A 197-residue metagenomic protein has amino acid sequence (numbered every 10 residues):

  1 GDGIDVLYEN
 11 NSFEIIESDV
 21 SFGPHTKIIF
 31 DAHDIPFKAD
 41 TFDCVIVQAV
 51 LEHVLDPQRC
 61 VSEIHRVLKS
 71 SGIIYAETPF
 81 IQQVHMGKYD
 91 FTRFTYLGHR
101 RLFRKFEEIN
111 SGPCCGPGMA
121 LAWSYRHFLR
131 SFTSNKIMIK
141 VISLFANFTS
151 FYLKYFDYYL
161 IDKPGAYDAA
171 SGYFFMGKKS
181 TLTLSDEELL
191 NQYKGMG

Functional and structural regions predicted by a protein language model:
G1-M86, T95-Y96, G177: Conserved SAM-binding loop
Q58-R59, E63, K69, I73-G197: S-adenosyl-L-methionine-dependent methyltransferase catalytic module, highlighting the catalytic core
